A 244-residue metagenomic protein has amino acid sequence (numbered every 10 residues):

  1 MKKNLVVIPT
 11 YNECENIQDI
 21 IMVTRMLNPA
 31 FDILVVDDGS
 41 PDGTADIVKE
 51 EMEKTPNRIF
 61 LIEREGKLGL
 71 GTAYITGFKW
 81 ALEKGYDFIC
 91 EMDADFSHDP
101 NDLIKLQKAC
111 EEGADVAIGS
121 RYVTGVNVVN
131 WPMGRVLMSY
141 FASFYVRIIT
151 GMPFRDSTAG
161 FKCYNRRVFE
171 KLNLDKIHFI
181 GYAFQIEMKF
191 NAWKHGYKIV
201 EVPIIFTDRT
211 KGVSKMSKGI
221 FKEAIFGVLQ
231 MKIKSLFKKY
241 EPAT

Functional and structural regions predicted by a protein language model:
M1-N4, G151, D175-T244: Hydrophobic helical membrane-anchoring modules
M1-V23: N-proximal low-complexity "stem/linker" segments adjacent to membrane-targeting elements
E15-D19, D42-E51: Acidic helix N-cap motif at the loop->helix transition within catalytic regions of sugar-transfer enzymes
I17, T24, G77, D95 (+4 more regions): Residue-level signature of catalytic and energy-coupling elements of molecular machines, predominantly ATP/GTP-dependent
M22-F31: Short, acidic, metal-binding catalytic loop of nucleotide-sugar glycosyltransferases
A30-S40, I62-E63, M92: Short beta-strand/loop segment that forms part of the nucleotide-sugar
D37-D46, F96: A conserved acidic beta->alpha catalytic loop
I62-E83, F88, P100-Y182, R209-F226: Acceptor/aglycone-binding surface of glycosyltransferases and processive sugar-polymer synthases
